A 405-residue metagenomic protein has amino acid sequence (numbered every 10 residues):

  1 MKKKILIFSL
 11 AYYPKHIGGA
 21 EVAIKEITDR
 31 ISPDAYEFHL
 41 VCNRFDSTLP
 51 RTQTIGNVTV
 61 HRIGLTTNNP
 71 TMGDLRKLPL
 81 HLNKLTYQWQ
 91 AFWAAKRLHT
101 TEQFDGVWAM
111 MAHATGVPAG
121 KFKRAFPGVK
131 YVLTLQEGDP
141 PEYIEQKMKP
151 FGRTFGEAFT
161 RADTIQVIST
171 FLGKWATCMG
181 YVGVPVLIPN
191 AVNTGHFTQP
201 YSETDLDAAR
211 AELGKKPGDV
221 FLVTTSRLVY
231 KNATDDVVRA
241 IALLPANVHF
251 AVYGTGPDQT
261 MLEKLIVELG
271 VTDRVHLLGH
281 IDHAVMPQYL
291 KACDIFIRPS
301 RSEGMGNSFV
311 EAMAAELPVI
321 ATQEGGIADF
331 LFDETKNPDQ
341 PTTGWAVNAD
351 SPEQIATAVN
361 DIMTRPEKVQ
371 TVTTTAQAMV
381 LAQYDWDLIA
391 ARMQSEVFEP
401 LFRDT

Functional and structural regions predicted by a protein language model:
L6, Q166, K216-N232, V238-I241: Conserved donor-binding/catalytic core segment of Leloir-type glycosyltransferases
H113, A125, Y131-M148, T164: A short, histidine- and acid-enriched strand-loop-helix "catalytic/donor-clamping" loop that lines the nucleotide-sugar
F171, A191: Carbohydrate-associated surface elements
H280-I281, Q288-C293: Short alpha-helical donor nucleotide-sugar binding micro-motif in glycosyltransferases
R301: Aromatic "clamp/platform" in nucleotide-sugar-dependent glycosyltransferases that forms part of the donor/acceptor
P318-A321, G326-L331: Short hydrophobic beta-strand element within catalytic cores of glycosyltransferases and related nucleotide-activated
F330-P352, D361-P366: Conserved acidic donor-binding segment of nucleotide-sugar-dependent glycosyltransferases
D361, K368-A382: A short, well-ordered alpha-helix in the C-terminal region of glycosyltransferases
